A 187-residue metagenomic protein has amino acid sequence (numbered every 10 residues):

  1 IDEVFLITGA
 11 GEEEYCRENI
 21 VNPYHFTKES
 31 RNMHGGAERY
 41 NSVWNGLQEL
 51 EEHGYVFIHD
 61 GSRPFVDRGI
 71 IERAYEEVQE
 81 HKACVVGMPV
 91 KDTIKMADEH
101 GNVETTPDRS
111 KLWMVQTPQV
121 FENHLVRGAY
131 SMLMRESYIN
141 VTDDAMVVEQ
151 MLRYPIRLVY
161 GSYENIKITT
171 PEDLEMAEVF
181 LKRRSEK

Functional and structural regions predicted by a protein language model:
I1-H53, E136-S137: Conserved N-terminal catalytic core of the sugar/cofactor nucleotidyltransferase
D2-V4, K82-A83, P155: Residues at the starts of beta-strands that form the adenosine-phosphate
E13, Y40-V43, I58, I71 (+4 more regions): A general structural signal for well-ordered alpha-helical segments in protein cores
C16-I20, A74, I94, V126 (+1 more regions): Hydrophobic packing residues within well-ordered alpha-helices of enzyme cores
R17-I20, G69-I71, E99, F180: Short amphipathic alpha-helical segments
E29-R31, A37-E99, Q116: Conserved beta-loop-beta/alpha segment of the NTase-like Rossmann-fold superfamily that binds/positions NTPs
M96-F121: Short, flexible, basic/aromatic active-site loop/helix in glycosyltransferases
W113-K187: Conserved alpha/beta core of the MobA/IspD/sugar-nucleotide pyrophosphorylase nucleotidyltransferase superfamily
